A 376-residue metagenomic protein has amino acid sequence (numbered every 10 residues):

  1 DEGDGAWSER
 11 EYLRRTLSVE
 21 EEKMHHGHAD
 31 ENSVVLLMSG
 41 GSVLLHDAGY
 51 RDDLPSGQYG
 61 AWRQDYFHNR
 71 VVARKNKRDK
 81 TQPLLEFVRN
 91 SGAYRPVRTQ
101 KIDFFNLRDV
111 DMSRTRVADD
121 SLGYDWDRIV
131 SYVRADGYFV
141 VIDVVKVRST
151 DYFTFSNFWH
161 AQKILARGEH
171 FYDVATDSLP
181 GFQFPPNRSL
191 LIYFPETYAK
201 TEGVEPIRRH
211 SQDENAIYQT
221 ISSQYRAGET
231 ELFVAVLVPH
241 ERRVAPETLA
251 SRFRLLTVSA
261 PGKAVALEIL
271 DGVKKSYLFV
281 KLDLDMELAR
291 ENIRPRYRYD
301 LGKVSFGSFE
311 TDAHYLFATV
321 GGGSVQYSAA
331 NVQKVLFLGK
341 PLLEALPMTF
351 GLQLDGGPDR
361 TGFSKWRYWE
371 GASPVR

Functional and structural regions predicted by a protein language model:
D1-V375: Extended polysaccharide-engagement surfaces of secreted carbohydrate-active enzymes
